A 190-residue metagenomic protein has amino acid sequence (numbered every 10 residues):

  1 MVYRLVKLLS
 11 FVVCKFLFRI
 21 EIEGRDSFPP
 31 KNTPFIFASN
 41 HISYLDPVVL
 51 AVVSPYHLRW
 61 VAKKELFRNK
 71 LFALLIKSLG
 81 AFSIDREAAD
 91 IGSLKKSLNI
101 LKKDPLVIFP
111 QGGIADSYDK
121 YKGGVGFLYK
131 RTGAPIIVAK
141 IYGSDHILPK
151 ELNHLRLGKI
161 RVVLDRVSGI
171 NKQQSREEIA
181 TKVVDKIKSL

Functional and structural regions predicted by a protein language model:
M1-K7: Helix-enriched interaction subdomains in cytosolic or periplasmic regions, typified by TIR/SEFIR signaling/NADase cores
Y3, K15, P29-A88: Catalytic core of membrane glycerolipid acyltransferases/transacylases, capturing the structured, soluble-facing
V6, F67-F72, L148, L157: Short, glycine/polar-rich helix-capping loops at beta-to-alpha or helix-loop-helix junctions that flank or form
L9-T33: A short, well-structured juxtamembrane/interface segment
S10-F11, S78-S83, F109-G113: Short, basic, glycine/proline-bearing loop/turn elements
E21, R86-L94: Glycine-rich, highly charged phosphate/nucleotide-binding loops
G24, N40, A62-K63, G80 (+2 more regions): A secondary-structure boundary/capping signal
G92-L190: Non-catalytic C-terminal accessory region of glycerolipid acyltransferases and related lyso-lipid remodeling enzymes
